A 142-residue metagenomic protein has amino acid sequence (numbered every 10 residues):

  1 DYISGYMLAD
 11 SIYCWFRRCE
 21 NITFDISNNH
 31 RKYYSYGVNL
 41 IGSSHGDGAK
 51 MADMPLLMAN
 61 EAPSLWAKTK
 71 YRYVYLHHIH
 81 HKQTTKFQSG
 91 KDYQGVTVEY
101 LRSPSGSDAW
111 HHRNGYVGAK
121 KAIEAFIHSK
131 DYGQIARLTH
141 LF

Functional and structural regions predicted by a protein language model:
Y6, Y13-T23, L40-F142: Conserved beta-sheet core of the metallophosphoesterase superfamily
D25-S27: A short, well-structured beta->alpha microelement
Y33: Catalytic phosphate/metal-binding cores of nucleic-acid and nucleotide-processing enzymes, i.e., regions that mediate
Y36-G37: Structural motif
